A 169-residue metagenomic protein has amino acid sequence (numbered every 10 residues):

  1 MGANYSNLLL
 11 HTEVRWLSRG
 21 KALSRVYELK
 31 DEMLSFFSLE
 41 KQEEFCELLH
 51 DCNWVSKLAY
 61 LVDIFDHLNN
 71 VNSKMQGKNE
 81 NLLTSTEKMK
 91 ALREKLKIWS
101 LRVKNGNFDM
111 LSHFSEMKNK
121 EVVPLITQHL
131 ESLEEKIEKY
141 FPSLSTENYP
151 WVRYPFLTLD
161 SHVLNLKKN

Functional and structural regions predicted by a protein language model:
M1-N169: Alpha-helical structural modules in large enzymes and assemblies
